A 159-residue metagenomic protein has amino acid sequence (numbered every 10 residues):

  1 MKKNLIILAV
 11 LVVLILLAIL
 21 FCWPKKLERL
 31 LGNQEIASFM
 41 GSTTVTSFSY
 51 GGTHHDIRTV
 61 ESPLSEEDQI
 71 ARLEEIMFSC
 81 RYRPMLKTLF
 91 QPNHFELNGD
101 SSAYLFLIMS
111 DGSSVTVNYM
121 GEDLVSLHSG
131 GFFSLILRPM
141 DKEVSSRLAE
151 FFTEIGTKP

Functional and structural regions predicted by a protein language model:
K3-P159: Function-determining sites in protein domains
